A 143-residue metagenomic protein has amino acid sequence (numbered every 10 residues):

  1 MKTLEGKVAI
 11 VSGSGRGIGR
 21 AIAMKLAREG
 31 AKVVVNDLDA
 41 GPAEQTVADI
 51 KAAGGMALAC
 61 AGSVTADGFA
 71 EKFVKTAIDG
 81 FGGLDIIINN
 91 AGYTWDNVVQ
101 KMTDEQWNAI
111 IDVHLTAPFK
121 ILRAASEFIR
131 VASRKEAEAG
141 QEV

Functional and structural regions predicted by a protein language model:
M1-I10, E136-Q141: Flexible N-terminal pre-Rossmann segment of NAD(P)-dependent oxidoreductases
L4-V34: Canonical Rossmann dinucleotide-binding motif of NAD(H)/NADP(H)-dependent dehydrogenases/reductases, specifically
E29-Q45: Conserved glycine-rich Rossmann-like NAD(P)H-binding loop of the short-chain dehydrogenase/reductase
A40-G41, A61-K72, D104: The beta1-alpha1 cofactor-binding region of Rossmann-like NAD(H)/NADP(H)-dependent oxidoreductases
A53-M56, T76-N89, W95: A glycine-rich helix->loop->beta "capping" turn within Rossmann-like NAD(P)(H)-dependent oxidoreductase domains
V98-V99, T103-I111: Substrate-binding pocket helix/loop in short-chain dehydrogenase/reductase
L122-R123: A short, exposed helix-loop element centered on a Lys and neighboring polar residues
